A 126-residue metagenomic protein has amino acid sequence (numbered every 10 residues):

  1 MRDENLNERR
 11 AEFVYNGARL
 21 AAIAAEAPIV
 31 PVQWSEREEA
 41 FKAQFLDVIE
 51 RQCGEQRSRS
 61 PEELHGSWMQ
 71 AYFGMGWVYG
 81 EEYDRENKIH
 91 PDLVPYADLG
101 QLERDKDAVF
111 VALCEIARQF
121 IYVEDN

Functional and structural regions predicted by a protein language model:
M1-N126: Alpha-helical propensity feature that highlights long, continuous alpha-helices across diverse contexts
